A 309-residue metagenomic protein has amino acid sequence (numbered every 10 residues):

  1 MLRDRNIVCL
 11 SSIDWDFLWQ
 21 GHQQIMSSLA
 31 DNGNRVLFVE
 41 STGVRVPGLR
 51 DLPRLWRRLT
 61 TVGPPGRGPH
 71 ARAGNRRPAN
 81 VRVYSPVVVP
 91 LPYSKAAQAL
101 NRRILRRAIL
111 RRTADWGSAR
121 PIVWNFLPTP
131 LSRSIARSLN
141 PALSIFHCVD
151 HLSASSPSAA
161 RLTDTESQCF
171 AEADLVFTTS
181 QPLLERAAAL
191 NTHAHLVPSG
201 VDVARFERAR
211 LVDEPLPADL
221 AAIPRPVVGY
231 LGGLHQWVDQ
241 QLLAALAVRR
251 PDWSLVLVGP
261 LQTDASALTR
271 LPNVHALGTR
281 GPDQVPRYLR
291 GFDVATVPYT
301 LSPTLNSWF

Functional and structural regions predicted by a protein language model:
M1-R3, G117, R210-V227: Nucleotide-sugar donor-binding and catalytic loop/hinge architecture of NDP-sugar-dependent glycosyltransferases
D16, Q20, D283, R287 (+1 more regions): Nucleotide-sugar-dependent
I25, R107-R112, S138, A159-V176: Membrane-proximal helix-turn-helix segments that form the acceptor-binding/catalytic region of lipid-linked
V44-W116, R120, H275-A276: A conserved catalytic-core segment of Leloir-type glycosyltransferases
A171, G281-D293: Short acidic alpha-helix that forms the nucleotide-activated donor recognition element in Leloir-type transferases
P182, V197-V212: Carbohydrate-associated surface elements
L220-W237, L243-A247, L255: Conserved donor-binding/catalytic core segment of Leloir-type glycosyltransferases
D264-P286: Nucleotide-activated donor-binding/catalytic signature segment of Leloir-type glycosyltransferases, i.e., the conserved
